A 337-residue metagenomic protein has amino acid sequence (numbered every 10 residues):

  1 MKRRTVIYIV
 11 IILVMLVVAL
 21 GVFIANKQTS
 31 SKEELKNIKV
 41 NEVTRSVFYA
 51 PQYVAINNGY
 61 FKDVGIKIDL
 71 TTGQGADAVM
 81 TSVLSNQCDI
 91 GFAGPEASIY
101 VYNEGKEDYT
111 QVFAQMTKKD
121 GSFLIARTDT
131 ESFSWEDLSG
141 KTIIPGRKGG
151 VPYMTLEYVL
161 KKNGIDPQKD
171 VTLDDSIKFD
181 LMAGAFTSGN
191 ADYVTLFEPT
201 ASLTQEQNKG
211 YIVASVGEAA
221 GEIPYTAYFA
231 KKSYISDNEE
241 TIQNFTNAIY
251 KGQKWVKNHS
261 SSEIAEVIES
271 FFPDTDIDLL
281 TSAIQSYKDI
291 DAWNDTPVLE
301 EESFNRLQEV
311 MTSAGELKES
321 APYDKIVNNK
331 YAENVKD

Functional and structural regions predicted by a protein language model:
M1-N37, V335-D337: Short, low-complexity disordered leader/linker segments with a strong preference for bacterial N-terminal type II
K32-Q168, T172-S176, A185, D192-E198 (+3 more regions): Short, glycine-/small- and polar/acidic-enriched structural segments that line small-molecule recognition paths
Y53, I99, E157, S202 (+2 more regions): Predominant activation on well-ordered alpha-helical scaffold segments within soluble catalytic domains
Q87-C88, F92, T187, K288-E301 (+1 more regions): Short amphipathic alpha-helical segments at helix boundaries and their inter-helical linkers
A97, K106, K178-F272: Pocket-lining segment of extracytoplasmic ligand-binding domains
K162-N163, Q207, F271, A314: Alpha-helical structural context
S236-K318: Secondary-structure end/capping motifs
N305-D337: Conserved C-terminal helix/tail region of periplasmic/extracytoplasmic solute-binding proteins
